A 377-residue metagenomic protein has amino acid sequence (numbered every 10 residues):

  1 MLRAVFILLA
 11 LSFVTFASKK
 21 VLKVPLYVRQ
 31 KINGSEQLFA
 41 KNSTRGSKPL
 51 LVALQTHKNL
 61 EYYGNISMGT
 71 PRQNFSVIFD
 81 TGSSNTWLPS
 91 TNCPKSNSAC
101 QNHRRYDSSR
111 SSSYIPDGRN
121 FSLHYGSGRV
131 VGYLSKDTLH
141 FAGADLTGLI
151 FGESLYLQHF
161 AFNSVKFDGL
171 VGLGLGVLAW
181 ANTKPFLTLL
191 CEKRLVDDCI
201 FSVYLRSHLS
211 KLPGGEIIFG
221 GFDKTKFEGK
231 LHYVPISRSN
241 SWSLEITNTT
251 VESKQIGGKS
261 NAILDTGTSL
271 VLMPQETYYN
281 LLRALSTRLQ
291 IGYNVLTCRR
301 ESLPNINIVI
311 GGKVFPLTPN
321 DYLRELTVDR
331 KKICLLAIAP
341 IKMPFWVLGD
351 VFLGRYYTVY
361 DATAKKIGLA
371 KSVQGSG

Functional and structural regions predicted by a protein language model:
L2-I32, K58, G69-P71, F79 (+9 more regions): Aspartic protease catalytic domain
P25-R45: N-terminal, immediately post-signal peptide pro-regions of secreted/luminal proteins
S43-M68, K230-V251: Charged, flexible boundary elements
T44, Y114-I115, F121, S372-G377: Long, low-complexity intrinsically disordered regions of secretory-pathway proteins
K48-L50, T56-L157, F162-K166, S302-N307 (+1 more regions): Signature of the N-terminal lobe/flap region of pepsin-like aspartyl proteases
Y62-S108, L139, L170-G174, F219 (+2 more regions): Aspartyl protease active-site motif detector
G143, L157, A161-E228: Eukaryotic endomembrane system proteins
L212-S260, R324, K332-C334: Flexible, small-/acidic-enriched active-site or ligand-binding loops
